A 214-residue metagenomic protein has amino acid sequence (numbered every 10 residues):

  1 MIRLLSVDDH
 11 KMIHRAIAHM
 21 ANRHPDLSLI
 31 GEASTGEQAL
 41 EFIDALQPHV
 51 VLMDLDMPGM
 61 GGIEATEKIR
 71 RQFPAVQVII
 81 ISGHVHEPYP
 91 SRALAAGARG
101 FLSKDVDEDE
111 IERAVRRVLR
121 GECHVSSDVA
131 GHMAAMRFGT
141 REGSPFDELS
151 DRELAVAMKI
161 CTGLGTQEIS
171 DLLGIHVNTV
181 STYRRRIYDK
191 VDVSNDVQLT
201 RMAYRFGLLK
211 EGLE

Functional and structural regions predicted by a protein language model:
M1-I13, I17-A21, V51, L149: Conserved acidic segment of CheY-like receiver
D8, D54, S82: Active-site residues of response regulator receiver
T35-Q38, G61-E64: Acidic catalytic/metal-coordinating carboxylates
M57: Receiver (REC) domain active-site loop signature in two-component systems and cognate sites in sensor histidine kinases
P88-A95, R99-D151, A155, R205-E211: Short, flexible helix-to-coil linker/hinge segments that flank and couple to helix-turn-helix
E142-N178: Helix-turn-helix DNA-binding segment
G165-Q198: Recognition helix of helix-turn-helix DNA-binding domains
Y188-E214: Basic, Lys/Arg-enriched C-terminal extension of HTH/homeodomain DNA-binding domains
